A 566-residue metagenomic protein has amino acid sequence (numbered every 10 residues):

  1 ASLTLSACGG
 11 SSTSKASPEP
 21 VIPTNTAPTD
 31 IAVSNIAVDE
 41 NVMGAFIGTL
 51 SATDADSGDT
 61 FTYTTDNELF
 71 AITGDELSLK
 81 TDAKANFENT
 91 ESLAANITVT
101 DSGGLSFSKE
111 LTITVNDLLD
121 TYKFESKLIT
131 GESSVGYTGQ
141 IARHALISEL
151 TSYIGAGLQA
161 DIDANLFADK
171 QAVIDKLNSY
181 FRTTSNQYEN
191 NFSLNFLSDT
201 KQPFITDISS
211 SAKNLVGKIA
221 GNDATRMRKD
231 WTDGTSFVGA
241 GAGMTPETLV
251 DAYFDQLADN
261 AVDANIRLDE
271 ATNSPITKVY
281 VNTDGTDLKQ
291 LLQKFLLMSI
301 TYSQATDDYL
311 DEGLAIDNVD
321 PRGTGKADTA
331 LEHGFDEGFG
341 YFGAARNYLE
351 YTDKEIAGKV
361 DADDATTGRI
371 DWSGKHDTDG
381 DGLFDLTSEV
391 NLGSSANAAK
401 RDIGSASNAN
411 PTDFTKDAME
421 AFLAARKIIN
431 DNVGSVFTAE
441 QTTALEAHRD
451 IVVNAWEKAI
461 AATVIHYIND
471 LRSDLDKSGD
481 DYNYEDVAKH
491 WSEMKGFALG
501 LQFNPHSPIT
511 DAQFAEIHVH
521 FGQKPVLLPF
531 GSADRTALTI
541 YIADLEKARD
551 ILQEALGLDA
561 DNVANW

Functional and structural regions predicted by a protein language model:
S2-T29, L105, D117-L128, L556 (+1 more regions): Bacterial Sec-dependent N-terminal signal peptides
T4-A7, A16-E19, A55, T98 (+2 more regions): Compositionally biased non-globular segments, especially hydrophobic aliphatic-rich helices of signal peptides
G9-S11, I36-A45, L50-L118: Acidic, turn/loop-rich segments in luminal/extracellular domains of secretory-pathway and cell-surface proteins
T13-S14, A52, D56, T62 (+7 more regions): Intrinsically disordered, low-complexity, compositionally biased regions/tails
P23-N41: Short, solvent-exposed loop/edge segments of extracellular or virion-exposed proteins
D120-W566: Mature extracytoplasmic or organellar-lumen-exposed domains after removal of signal/transit peptides
